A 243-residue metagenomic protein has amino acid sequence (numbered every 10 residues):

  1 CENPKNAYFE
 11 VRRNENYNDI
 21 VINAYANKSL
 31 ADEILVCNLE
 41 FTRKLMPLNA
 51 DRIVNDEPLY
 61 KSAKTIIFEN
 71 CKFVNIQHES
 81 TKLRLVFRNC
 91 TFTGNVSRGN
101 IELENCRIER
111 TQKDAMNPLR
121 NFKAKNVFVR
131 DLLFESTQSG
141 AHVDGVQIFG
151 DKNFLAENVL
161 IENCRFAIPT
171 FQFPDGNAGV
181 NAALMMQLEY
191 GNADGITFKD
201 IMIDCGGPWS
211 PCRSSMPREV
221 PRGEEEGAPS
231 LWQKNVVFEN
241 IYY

Functional and structural regions predicted by a protein language model:
C1-L35, L39: N-terminal module-boundary/linker segments of secreted carbohydrate-active enzymes
R12, D32-R43, N55, A63-N75 (+6 more regions): Right-handed parallel beta-helix
N16-A26, L45-L59, N70-N75, K82-G94 (+4 more regions): Extracellular beta-strand/beta-solenoid scaffold signature
